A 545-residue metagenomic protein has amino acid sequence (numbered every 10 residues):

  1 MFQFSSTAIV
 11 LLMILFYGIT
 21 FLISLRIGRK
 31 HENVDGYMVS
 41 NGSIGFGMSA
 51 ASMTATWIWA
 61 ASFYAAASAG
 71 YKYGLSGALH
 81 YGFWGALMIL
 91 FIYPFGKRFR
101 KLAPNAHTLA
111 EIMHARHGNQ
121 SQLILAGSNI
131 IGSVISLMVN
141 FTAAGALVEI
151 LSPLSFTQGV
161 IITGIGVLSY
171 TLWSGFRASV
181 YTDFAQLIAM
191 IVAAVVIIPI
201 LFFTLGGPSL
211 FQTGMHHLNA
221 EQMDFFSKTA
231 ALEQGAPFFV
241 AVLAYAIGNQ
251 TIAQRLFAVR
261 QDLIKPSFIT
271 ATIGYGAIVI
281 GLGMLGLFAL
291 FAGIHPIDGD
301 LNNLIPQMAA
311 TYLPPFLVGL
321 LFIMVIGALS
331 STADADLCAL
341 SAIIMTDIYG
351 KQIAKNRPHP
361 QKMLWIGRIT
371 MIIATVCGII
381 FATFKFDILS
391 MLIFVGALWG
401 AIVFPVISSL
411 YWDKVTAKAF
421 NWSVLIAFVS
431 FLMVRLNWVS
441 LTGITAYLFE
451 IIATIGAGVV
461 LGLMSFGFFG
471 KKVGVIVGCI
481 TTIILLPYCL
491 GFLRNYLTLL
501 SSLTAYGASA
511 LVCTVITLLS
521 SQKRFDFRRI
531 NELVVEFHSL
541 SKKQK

Functional and structural regions predicted by a protein language model:
M1-F63, T171-S174, A193, S267: Membrane-interface "cap" regions at the ends of multi-pass membrane proteins
F2-I9, S68-Y81, F141-Q158, R177-Q186 (+7 more regions): Transmembrane helix-loop boundary segments of multi-pass membrane transporters
T20, L79-S174, P237-V242, G327-A335 (+1 more regions): Helix-loop-helix module between adjacent transmembrane segments
I23-K30, V134-F141, G145, E149-I162 (+10 more regions): Hydrophobic alpha-helical segments and their helix-loop junctions in multi-pass secondary transporters
M38-N105, E233, P237-V240, Y245 (+4 more regions): Membrane-interface helix-loop-helix modules in multi-pass membrane proteins
A106-H114, G175-F184, G248-I280, L301-L304 (+4 more regions): Hydrophobic, small-residue-rich membrane helices and short re-entrant helix-turn-helix hairpins that build
N119-L123, V134, M345-F386, G443-G456: Loop-to-transmembrane helix boundary motifs in multi-pass membrane proteins
L441-K545: Terminal cytosolic tails of multi-pass membrane transporters, especially the segment immediately following the final
